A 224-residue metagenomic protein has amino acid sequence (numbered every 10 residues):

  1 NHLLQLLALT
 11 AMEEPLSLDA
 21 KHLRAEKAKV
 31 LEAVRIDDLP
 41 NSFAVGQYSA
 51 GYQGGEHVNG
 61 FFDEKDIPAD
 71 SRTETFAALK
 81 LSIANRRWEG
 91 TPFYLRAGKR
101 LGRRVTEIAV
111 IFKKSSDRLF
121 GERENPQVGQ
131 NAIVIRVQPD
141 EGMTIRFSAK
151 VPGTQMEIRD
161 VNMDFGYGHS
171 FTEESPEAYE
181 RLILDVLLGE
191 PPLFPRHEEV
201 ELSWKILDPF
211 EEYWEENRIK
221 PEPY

Functional and structural regions predicted by a protein language model:
N1-Y224: Secretory/organelle targeting and membrane-embedding segments
